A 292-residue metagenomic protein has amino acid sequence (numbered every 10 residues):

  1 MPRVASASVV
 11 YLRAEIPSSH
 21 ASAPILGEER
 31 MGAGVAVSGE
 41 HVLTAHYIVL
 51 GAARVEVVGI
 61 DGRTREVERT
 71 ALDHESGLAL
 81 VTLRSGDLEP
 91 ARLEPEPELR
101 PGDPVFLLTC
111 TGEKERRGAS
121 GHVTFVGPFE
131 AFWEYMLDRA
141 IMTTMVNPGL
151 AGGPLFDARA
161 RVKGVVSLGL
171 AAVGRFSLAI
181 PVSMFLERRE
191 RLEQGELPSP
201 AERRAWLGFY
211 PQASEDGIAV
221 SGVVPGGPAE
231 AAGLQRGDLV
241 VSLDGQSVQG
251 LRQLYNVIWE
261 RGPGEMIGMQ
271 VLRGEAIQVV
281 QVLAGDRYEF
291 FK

Functional and structural regions predicted by a protein language model:
M1-P2, A158, V162-E215, N256 (+3 more regions): C-terminal cap/linker of serine protease catalytic domains
V4-I25, L107: A short, Trp-centered hydrophobic/proline-enriched beta-strand micro-motif
S8, H20, R84-P90, R117-R175 (+3 more regions): Active-site region of chymotrypsin-like
V10-L12, G34, E40, T44 (+14 more regions): Terminal peptide-recognition signature
P17-S19, M31, A36-R117, R139-A140 (+7 more regions): Conserved active-site neighborhood of the chymotrypsin/trypsin-like protease fold
G27, A91-M136, A171-S177, R189-E202: Flexible, gly/ser-rich surface segments that form the specificity/activation loops bordering the active-site cleft
E94-E98, P154, R159, G222 (+2 more regions): A short glycine-leucine-enriched loop at secondary-structure breakpoints that most characteristically corresponds
E193-L197, A201, A219, E230-Q235 (+3 more regions): PDZ-domain C-terminal substructure recognizer with occasional recognition of PDZ-binding tails
